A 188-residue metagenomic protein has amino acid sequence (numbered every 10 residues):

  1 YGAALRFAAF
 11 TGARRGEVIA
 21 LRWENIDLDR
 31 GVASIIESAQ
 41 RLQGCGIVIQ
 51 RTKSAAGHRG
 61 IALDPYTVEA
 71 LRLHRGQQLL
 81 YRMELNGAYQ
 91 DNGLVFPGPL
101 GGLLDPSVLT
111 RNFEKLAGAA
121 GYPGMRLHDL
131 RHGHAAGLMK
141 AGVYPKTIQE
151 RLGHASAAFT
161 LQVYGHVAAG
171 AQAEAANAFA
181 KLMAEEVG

Functional and structural regions predicted by a protein language model:
Y1-L21, D29, Q40, A56-H58 (+5 more regions): Basic, Lys/Arg- and aromatic-enriched nucleic-acid-binding interface segment
R6, F10-E17, V108, N112-A119 (+4 more regions): C-terminal catalytic core of tyrosine-transesterase DNA break-rejoin enzymes
L21, H74-Q77, R151: Residue-level signal for well-ordered alpha-helical positions
N25: Phosphate-binding active sites in nucleotide-utilizing proteins
R30, A39-T67, L73, Q77-L80 (+5 more regions): C-terminal secondary-structure termini that scaffold catalytic or DNA-interacting sites
V32-S34: General beta-strand recognition
G93-P97: AMP-dependent adenylate-forming
